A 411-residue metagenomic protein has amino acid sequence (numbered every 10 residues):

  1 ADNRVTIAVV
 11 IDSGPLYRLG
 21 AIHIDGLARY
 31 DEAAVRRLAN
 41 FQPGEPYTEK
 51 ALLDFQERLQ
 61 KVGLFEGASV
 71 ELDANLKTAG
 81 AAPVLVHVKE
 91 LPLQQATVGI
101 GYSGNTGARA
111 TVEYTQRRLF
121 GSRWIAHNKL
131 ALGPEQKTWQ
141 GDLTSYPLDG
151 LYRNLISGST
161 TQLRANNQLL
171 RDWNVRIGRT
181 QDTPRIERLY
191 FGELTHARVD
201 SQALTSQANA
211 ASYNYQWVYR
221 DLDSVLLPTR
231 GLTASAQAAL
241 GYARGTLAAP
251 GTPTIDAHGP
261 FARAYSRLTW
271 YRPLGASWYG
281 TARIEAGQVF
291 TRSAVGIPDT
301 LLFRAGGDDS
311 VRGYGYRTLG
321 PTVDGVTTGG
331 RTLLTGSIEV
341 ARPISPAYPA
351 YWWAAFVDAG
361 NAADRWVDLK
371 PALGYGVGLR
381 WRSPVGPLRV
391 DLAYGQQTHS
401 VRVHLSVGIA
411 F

Functional and structural regions predicted by a protein language model:
A1-V10: Post-signal-peptide, soluble extracytosolic/periplasmic N-terminal scaffold domains of envelope/secretory systems
D12, D25-V35, R230: Flexible hinge/switch segments at interdomain interfaces of large molecular machines
G20-D25, R37-P46, H127-N128: Second-shell loop/turn segments in exported
A21, E32, R36, E49-Q56 (+2 more regions): Extracytoplasmic/secreted envelope proteins and their assembly/folding machinery, especially bacterial periplasmic
T48-S235, A239, G280, D309-G313 (+4 more regions): Gram-negative/organellar outer-membrane beta-barrel architecture
K61, Q95, H196, D200-A359 (+2 more regions): C-terminal outer-membrane beta-barrel translocator/porin domains of Gram-negative envelope proteins and their
G360-G386, Q397, V403: C-terminal structured "cap/appendage" subdomains that terminate the fold
